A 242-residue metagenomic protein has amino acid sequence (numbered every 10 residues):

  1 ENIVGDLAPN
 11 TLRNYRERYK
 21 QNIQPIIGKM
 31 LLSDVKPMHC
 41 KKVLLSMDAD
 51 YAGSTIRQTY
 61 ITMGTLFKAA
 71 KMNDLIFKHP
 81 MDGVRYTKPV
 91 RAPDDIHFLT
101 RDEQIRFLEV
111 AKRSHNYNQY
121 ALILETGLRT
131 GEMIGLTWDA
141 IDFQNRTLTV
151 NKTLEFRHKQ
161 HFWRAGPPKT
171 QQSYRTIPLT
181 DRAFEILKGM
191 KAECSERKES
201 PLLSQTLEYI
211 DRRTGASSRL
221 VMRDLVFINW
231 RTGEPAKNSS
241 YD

Functional and structural regions predicted by a protein language model:
N2-L75, E234-D242: N-terminal core-binding DNA-recognition domain of tyrosine site-specific recombinases/integrases
T11, K36-H39, D102-E103, A183-I186: Single-residue recognition of alpha-helix capping/boundary positions
I23, C40, M63-L66, D74 (+5 more regions): Conserved hydrophobic/aromatic pocket- or pore-lining residues that grip, position, or stack substrates in active sites
V35, L99, L179: A conserved hydrophobic position in a structured secondary element of the catalytic/binding core that shapes
G53, I105, E109-S114, T126 (+4 more regions): Short, basic (Lys/Arg/His-rich) helix/loop patches that form interaction surfaces in the mid-to-C-terminal regions
G53, R57-T59, M72-L136, F143-Q144 (+5 more regions): Basic, Lys/Arg- and aromatic-enriched nucleic-acid-binding interface segment
G83-Y86, L136-D224: Conserved tyrosine-mediated DNA breakage-rejoining catalytic core shared by Y-recombinases
